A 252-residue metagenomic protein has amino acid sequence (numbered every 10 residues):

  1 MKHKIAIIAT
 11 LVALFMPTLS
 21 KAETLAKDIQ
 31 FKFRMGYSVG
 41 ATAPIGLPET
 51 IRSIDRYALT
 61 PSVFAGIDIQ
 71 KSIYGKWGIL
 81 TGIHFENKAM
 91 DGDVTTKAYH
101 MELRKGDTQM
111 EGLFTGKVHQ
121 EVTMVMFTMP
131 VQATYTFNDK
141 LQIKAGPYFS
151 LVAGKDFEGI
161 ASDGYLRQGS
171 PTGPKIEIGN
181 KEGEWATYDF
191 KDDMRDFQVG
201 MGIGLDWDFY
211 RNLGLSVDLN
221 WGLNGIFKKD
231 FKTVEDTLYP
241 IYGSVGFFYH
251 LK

Functional and structural regions predicted by a protein language model:
M1-D28, K252: Cleavable N-terminal export/targeting peptides
K21-S72, L141, M194, G222 (+1 more regions): Short glycine/proline- and aromatic-enriched beta-strand/turn motifs that initiate or cap beta-hairpins
M35-Y37, V63-K71, I83-F85, F127-Y135 (+4 more regions): Residues on the lipid-exposed face of transmembrane beta-strands in outer-membrane beta-barrel proteins
A41-T60, K88-M124, V152-Q198, G225-Y242: Extracellular/periplasm-exposed beta-strand and loop segments of Gram-negative cell-envelope proteins, dominated by
R56-L59, I73-W77, V118-T136: Extended, folded domain segments that form the structural surfaces/walls around functional sites
K76-I79, K140-I143, R211-V217: Repeated loop/turn-to-beta-strand initiation elements of outer-membrane beta-barrel proteins
D196, D206-K252: C-terminal or late-domain output modules
